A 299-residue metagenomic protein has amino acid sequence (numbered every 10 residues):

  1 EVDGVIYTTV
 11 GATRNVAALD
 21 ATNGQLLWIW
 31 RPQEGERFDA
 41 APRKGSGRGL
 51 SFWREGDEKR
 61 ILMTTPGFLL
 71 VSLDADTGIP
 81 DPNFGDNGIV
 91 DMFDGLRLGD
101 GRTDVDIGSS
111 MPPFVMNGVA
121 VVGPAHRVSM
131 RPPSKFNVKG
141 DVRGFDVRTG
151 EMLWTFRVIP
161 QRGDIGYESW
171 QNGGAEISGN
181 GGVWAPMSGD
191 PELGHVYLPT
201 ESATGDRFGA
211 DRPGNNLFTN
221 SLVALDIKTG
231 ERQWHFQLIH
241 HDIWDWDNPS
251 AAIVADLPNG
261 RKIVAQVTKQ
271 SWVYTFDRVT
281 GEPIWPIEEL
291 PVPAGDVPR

Functional and structural regions predicted by a protein language model:
E1-G11, P42-L69, V105-P132, D141 (+3 more regions): Repeat-blade elements of multi-bladed beta-propeller folds
V16-A40, L70-D104, K135, D141-I177 (+3 more regions): Extracytoplasmic/lumenal domain signature
